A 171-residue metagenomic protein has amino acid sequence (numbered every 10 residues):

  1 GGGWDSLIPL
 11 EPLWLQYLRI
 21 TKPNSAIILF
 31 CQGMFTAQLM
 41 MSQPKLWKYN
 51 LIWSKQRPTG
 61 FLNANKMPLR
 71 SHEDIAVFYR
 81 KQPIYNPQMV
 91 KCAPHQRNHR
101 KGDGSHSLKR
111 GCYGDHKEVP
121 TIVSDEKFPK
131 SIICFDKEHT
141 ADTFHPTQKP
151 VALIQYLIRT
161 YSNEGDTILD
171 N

Functional and structural regions predicted by a protein language model:
G1-N171: Core catalytic lobe of class I
